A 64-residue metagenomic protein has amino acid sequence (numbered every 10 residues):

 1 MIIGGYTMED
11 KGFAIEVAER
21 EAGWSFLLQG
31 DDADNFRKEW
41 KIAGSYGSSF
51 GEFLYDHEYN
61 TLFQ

Functional and structural regions predicted by a protein language model:
M1-E16, R20-A22: Short N-terminal "domain-start" leader segments that mark the transition from disordered tails or signal peptides into
R20, G30-D31: Acidic/polar N-terminal loop/beta-strand segments that form early-domain functional surfaces
W24-L28: A short, exposed loop/beta-hairpin motif centered on an aromatic-Gly-Thr core
D32-Q64: Mixed-charge, Lys/Arg-enriched low-complexity segments
